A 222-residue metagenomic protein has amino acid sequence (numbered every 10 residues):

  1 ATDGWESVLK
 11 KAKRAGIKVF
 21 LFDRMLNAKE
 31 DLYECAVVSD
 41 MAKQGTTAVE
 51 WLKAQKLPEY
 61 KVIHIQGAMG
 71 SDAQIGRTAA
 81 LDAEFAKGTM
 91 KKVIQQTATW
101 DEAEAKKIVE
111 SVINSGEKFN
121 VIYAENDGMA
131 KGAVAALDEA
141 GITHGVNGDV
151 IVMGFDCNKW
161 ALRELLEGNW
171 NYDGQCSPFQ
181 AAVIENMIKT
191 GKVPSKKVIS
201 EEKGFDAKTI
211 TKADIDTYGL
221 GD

Functional and structural regions predicted by a protein language model:
A1-R14, L81, I94, A98-R163: Hydrophobic alpha-helical
A1-W5, V38-G45, G70-Q74, A98 (+3 more regions): Solvent-exposed, acidic/flexible segments
S7-K43, N158-L166: Flexible loop/hinge segments that line or gate small-molecule binding clefts
K18-D23, A36-V38, Y60-Q66, I94-Q95 (+3 more regions): Structural recognition of the beta-strand scaffold that forms the well-ordered cores of secreted hydrolase catalytic
A36-V62, E104-K106, C157-A161, Q175-V193: Hydrophobic alpha-helical segments within soluble ligand-binding/sensing domains
Q44-A48, D72-M90, E104, I108 (+1 more regions): Short, solvent-exposed amphipathic alpha-helices that sit in or adjacent to ligand/effector-binding or catalytic
K61-H64, D82-E102, E201: Short beta-strand elements in bilobed, periplasmic/extracellular small-molecule ligand-binding domains
I65, M69, E84, C176-D222: Hinge/cleft segment of the Venus flytrap/periplasmic-binding protein
